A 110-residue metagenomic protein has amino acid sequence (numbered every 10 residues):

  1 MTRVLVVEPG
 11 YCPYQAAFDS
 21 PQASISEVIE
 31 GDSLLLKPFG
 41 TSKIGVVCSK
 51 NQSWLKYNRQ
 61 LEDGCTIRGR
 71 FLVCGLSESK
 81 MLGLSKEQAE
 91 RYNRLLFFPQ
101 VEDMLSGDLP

Functional and structural regions predicted by a protein language model:
M1-P110: Domain-length accessory/inserted modules outside core catalytic folds
